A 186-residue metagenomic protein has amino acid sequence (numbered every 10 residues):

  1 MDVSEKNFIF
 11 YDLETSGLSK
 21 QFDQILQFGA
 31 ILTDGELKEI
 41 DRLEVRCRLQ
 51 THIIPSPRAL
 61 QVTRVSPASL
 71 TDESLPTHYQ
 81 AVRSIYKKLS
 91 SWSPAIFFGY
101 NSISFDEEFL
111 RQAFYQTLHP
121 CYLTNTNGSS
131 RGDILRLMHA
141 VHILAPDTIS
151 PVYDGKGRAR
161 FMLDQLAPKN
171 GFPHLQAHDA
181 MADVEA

Functional and structural regions predicted by a protein language model:
M1-F8, L13: N-terminal accessory regions of nucleic-acid-interacting proteins
K6, D23-L26, L32-T63, K87-E185: Metal-dependent phosphoesterase core characteristic of DEDDh/y 3'-5' exonuclease domains
L13-Q21: Short acidic, Gly/Ser-rich segments with clustered Asp/Glu that frequently serve as metal-coordination loops in enzyme
G17, P67-L70, G171-H174: Short amphipathic alpha-helical interaction patches enriched in hydrophobic/aromatic residues with interspersed Lys/Arg
G17, S84-K88: A generic secondary-structure signal
T63-V82: Metal-dependent phosphoesterase signature
